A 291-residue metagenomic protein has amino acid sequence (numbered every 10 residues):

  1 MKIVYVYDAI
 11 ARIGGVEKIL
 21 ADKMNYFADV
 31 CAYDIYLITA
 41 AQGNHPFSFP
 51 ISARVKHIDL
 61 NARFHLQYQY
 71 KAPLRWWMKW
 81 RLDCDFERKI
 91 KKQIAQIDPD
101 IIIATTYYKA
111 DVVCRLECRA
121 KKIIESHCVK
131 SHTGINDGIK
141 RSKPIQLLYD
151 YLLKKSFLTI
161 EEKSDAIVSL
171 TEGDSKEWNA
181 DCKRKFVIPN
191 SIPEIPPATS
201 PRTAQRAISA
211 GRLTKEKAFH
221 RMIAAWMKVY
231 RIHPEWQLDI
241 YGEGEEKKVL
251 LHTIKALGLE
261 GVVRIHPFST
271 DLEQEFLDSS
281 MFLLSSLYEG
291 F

Functional and structural regions predicted by a protein language model:
I3, I101, L116-N136: Active-site proximal beta-strand in glycosyltransferases
Y5-I13, Y26, V30-W77, E177-N179: N-terminal strand-loop element at the rim of the active site of nucleotide-sugar-dependent glycosyltransferases
G14-D22, Q205, S209-K228, E245-L251: A conserved mid-protein helix/loop that constitutes part of the nucleotide-sugar donor-binding site
F64-W76, I124-Y151, K155: Acceptor-binding helix/loop patch of EC 2.4 sugar-transfer enzymes, predominantly nucleotide-sugar-dependent
R88-K92, Q146-A166: Membrane-proximal helix-turn-helix segments that form the acceptor-binding/catalytic region of lipid-linked
A104-K109, S126: Short His-centered aromatic/hydrophobic patch
G173, S191: Carbohydrate-associated surface elements
F268, L287: Aromatic "clamp/platform" in nucleotide-sugar-dependent glycosyltransferases that forms part of the donor/acceptor
